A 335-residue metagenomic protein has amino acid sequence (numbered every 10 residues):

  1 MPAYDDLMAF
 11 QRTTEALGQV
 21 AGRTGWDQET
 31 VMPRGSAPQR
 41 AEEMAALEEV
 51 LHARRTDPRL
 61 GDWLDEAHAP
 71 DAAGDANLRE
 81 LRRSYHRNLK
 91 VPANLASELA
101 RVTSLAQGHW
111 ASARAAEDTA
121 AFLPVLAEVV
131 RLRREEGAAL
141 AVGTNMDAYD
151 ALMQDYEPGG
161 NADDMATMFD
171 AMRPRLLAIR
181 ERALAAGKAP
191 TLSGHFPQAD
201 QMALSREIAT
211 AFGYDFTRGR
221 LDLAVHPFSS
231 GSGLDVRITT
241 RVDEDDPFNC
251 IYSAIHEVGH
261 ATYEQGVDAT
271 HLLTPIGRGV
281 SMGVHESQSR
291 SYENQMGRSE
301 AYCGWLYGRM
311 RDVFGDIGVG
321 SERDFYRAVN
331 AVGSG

Functional and structural regions predicted by a protein language model:
M1-P158: A well-structured
A21-Q28, L81-R83, A185, L234 (+2 more regions): Short acidic (Asp/Glu) and glycine-rich catalytic loops that position anionic groups and cofactors
V102-N249: Contiguous, non-catalytic segments that form substrate-binding/exosite surfaces or channel walls
A141, N249-A269, E286-R290: Active-site recognition of the HExxH zinc-binding catalytic motif
E157, L177, E181-L184, A209-G213 (+6 more regions): Hydrophobic/aromatic-lined pockets within catalytic cores
P197, A224-H226, G279, L306-D316: A glycine-rich phosphate-binding loop feature that marks nucleotide/adenosyl-phosphate handling sites
G277-G283: Divalent-cation-assisted or electrostatically stabilized phosphate/pyrophosphate-binding catalytic cores
M296-G335: Long, amphipathic alpha-helical stalk/connector segments used for oligomerization, subunit docking, or mechanical
